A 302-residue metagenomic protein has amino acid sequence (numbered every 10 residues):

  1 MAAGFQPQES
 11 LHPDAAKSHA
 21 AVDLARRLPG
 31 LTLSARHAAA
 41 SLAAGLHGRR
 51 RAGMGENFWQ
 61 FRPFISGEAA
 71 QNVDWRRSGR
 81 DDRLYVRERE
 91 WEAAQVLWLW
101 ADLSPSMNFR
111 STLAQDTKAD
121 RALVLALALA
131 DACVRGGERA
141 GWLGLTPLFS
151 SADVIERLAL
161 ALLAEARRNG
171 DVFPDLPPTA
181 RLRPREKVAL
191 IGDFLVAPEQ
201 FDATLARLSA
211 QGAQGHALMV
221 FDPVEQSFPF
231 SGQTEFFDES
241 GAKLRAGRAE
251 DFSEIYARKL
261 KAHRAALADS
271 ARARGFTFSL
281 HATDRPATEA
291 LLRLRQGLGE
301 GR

Functional and structural regions predicted by a protein language model:
A2-G53, F58-Q71, R77-D82, V86-R302: Exposed, interaction-prone extracellular/peripheral surfaces
